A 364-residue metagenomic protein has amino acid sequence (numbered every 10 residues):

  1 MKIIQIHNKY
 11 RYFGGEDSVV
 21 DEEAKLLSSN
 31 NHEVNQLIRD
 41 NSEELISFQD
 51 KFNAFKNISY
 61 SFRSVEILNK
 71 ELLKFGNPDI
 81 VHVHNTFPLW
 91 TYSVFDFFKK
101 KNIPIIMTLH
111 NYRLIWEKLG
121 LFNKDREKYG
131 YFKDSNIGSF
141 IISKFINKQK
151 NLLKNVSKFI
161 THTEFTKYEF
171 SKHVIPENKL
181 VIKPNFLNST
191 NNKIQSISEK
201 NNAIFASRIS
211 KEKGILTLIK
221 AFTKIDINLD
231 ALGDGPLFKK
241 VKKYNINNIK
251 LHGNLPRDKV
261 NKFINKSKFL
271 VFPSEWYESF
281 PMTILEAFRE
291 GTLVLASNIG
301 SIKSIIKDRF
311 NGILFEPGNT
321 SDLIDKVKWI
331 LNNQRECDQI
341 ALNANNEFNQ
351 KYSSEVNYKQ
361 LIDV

Functional and structural regions predicted by a protein language model:
K100, R113, D125-F159, Y168: Membrane-proximal helix-turn-helix segments that form the acceptor-binding/catalytic region of lipid-linked
F165, F186: Carbohydrate-associated surface elements
Q195-K213, I219-T223, D230: Conserved donor-binding/catalytic core segment of Leloir-type glycosyltransferases
K239-N261: Nucleotide-activated donor-binding/catalytic signature segment of Leloir-type glycosyltransferases, i.e., the conserved
I284, I299-R309, I313-L314: Short acidic/histidine- and often glycine-rich active-site loop of Leloir-type glycosyltransferases that engages
L293-A296: Short hydrophobic beta-strand element within catalytic cores of glycosyltransferases and related nucleotide-activated
D308-R309, I313-T320, W329-Q334: Conserved acidic donor-binding segment of nucleotide-sugar-dependent glycosyltransferases
D322, W329, E336-K351, N357-D363: A short, well-ordered alpha-helix in the C-terminal region of glycosyltransferases
